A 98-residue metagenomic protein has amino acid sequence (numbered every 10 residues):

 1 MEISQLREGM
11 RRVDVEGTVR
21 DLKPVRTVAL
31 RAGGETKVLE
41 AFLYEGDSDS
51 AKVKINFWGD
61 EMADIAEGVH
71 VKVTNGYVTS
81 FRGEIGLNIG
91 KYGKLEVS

Functional and structural regions predicted by a protein language model:
M1-A32, E61, F81-S98: OB-fold nucleic-acid-binding modules
G9, G33-K37, E67-V69: A generic structural micro-feature
R12-D14, K52, H70-K72: Intrinsic-disorder/low-complexity, polar/charged segments enriched in Ser/Thr/Lys/Arg/Asp/Glu/Gln
V15, L39-A41, V73-T74: Hydrophobic residues positioned within well-ordered beta-strands of beta-sheet architectures
V19, T74-Y77: Extracellular/lumenal glycan-associated surfaces
V25-I55: OB-fold (S1/OB) nucleic-acid-binding surfaces
S48-D49, V78, K94: Conserved beta-strand elements of beta-rich interaction domains across eukaryotes, especially beta-propellers
G59-T74: Short nucleic-acid-contacting surface segments enriched for D/E, G, S/T with interspersed K/R
